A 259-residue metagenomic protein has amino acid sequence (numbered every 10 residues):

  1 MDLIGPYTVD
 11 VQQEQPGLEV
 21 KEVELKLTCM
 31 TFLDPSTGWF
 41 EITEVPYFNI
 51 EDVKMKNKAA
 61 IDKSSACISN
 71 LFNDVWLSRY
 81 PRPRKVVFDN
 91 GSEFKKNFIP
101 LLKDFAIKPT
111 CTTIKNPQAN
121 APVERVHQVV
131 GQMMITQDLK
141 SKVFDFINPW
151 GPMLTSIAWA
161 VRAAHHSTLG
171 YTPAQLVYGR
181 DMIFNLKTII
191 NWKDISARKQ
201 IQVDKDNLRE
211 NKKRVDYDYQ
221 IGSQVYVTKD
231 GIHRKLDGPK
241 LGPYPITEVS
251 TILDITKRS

Functional and structural regions predicted by a protein language model:
M1, F88-N90, T228: Short His-Asn-centered micro-motif
M1-L27, W39: Mobile-element integrase/transposase regions, centering on the N-terminal DNA-binding/Zn-coordinating module
L25, I42-R79: Active-site beta-loop-alpha junctions of metal-dependent nucleic acid enzymes, especially the RNase H-like/DDE
S36, N49, E248-S250: A generic structural motif
T37-W39, S78-K85: Short, surface-exposed connector motifs at secondary-structure boundaries
K63, P81-F94, N120: Acidic/histidine-rich, metal-coordinating catalytic segments
K95-R258: Domain-scale segment recognizer with a strong primary affinity for retroviral/LTR-retrotransposon integrase
